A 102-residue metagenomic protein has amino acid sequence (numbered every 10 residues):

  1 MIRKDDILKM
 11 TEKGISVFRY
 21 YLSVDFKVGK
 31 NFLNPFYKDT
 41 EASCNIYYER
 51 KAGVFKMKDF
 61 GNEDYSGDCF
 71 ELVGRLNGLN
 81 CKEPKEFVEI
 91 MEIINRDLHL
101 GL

Functional and structural regions predicted by a protein language model:
M1-L102: N-terminal structured subdomain of primase-like DNA metabolism proteins
